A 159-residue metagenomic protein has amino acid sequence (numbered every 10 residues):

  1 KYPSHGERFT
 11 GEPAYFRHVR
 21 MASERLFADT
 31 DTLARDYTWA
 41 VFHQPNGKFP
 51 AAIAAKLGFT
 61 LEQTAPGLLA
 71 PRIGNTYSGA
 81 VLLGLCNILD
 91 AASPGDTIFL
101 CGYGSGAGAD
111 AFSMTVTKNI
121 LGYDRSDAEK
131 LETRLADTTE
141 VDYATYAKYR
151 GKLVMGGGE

Functional and structural regions predicted by a protein language model:
K1-M21, P71-G79, L83: Active-site pocket-shaping loop/turn-to-helix segments
K1-S4, D31, Q63: A generic structural signal for ordered alpha-helices
E7-V19, T32, V41-F49: Short, contiguous, pocket-lining structural segments that sit at or immediately flank catalytic/ligand-binding sites
R8, R17-R20, R25, R35 (+4 more regions): Arginine residue identity/basic-tract feature
R20-T38, L57, A91-A92: Phosphate/pyrophosphate-binding loops at sites that engage ATP/ADP/AMP, CoA/4′-phosphopantetheine, polyphosphate
W39-E159: Claisen-condensing/thiolase-fold acyl-transfer catalytic domains that form or cleave C-C bonds in fatty acid
